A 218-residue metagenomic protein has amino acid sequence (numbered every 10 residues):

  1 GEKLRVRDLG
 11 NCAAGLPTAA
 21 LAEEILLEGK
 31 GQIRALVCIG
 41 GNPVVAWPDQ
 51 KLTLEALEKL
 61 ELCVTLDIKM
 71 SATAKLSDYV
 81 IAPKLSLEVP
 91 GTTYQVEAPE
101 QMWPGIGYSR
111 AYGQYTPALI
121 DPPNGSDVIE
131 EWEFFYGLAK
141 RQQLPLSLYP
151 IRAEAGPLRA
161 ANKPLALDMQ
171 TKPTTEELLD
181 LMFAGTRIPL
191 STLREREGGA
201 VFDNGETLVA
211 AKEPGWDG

Functional and structural regions predicted by a protein language model:
G1-R7, R159-G218: Long, low-complexity segments enriched in small/aliphatic residues
G1-T174: Non-catalytic alpha/beta scaffold blocks inside enzyme catalytic domains
